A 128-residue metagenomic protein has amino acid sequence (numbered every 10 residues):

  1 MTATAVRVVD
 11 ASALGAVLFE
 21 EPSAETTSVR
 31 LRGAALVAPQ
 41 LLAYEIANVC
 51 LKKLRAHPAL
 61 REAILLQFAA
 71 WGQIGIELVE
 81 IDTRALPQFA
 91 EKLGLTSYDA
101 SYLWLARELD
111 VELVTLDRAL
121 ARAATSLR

Functional and structural regions predicted by a protein language model:
M1-L41, K53-E62: Short, well-structured N-terminal submotif of metal-dependent ribonuclease cores
S28, A47-L51, P87-A90, L103: Amphipathic alpha-helical segments within well-ordered protein domains
S28-R30, R122-L127: Short loop/helix-cap segments at secondary-structure boundaries that form the rim of catalytic
A47-E77, I81-D82: Active-site-proximal, substrate-binding regions of enzyme catalytic domains and RNA-binding/basic surfaces
Q73-A119: Active-site neighborhoods of divalent-metal-dependent phosphate/nucleic-acid chemistry enzymes
